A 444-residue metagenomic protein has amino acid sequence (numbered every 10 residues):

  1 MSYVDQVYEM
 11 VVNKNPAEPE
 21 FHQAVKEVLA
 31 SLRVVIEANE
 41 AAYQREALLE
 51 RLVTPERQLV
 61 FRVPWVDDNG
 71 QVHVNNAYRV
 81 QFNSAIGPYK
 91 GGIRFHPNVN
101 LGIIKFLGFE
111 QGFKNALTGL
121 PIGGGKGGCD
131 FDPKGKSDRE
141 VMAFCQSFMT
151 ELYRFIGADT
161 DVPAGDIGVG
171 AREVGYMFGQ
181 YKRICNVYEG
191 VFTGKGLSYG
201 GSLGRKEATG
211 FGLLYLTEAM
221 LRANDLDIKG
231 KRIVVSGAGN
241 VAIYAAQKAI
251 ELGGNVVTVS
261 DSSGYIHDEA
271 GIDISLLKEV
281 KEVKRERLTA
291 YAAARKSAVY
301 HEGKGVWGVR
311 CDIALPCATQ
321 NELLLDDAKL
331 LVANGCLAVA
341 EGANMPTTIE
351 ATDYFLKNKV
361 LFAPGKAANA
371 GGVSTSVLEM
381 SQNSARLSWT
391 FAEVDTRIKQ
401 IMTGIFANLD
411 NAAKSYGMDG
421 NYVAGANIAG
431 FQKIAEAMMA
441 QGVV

Functional and structural regions predicted by a protein language model:
S2-A24, M220, L330-V444: Adenosine-phosphate binding glycine-rich loop
P19-H22, A38-R45, G119, I156-G165 (+4 more regions): Flexible, glycine/charged-enriched surface loops at secondary-structure junctions
A41-Q71: Structured beta-strand/loop patches that form or line metal/cofactor-binding pockets in enzymes
L59-I122, K126, D130: Phosphate-interaction motifs
H96, N115-K229: Glycine/serine-rich phosphate-binding loop and adjoining beta1-alpha1 elements at the start of nucleotide-handling
G196, G201-G308: Glycine-rich phosphate/diphosphate-binding loop of Rossmann-like nucleotide-binding domains
G264-F362, A367: Rossmann-like adenosine-cofactor binding region
